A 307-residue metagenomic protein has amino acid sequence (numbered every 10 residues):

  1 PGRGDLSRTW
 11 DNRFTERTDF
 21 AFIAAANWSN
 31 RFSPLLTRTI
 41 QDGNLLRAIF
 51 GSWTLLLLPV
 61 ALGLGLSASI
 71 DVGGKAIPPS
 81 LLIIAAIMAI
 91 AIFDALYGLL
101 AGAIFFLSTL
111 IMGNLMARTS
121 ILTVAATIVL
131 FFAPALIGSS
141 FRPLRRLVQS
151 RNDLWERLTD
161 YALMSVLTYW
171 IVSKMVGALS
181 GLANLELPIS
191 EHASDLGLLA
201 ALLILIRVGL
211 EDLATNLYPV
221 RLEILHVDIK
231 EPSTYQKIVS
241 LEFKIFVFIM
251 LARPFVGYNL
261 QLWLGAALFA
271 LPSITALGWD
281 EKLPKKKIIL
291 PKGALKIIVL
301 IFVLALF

Functional and structural regions predicted by a protein language model:
G4-P34: Short, charged cytosolic
F32-A48: Cytosolic juxtamembrane amphipathic/interface segments immediately preceding and feeding into a transmembrane helix
T39-G43, L110-L179, L306: Alpha-helical transmembrane segments and their immediate juxtamembrane flanks in integral membrane proteins
N44-N114, L130-P134: Core alpha-helical transmembrane segments of integral membrane proteins
G65-S80, R118-A133, H192-G197, Q261-A266: Structural signature of hydrophobic alpha-helical transmembrane segments
I87-G102, S139-L154, W279-P291: Membrane-helix interface "capping/anchor" motifs
Y97-S108, Y161-V166, K296-L300: Central hydrophobic cores of alpha-helical transmembrane segments in multi-pass integral membrane proteins
M164-F307: Generic multipass alpha-helical transmembrane bundles of integral membrane proteins
